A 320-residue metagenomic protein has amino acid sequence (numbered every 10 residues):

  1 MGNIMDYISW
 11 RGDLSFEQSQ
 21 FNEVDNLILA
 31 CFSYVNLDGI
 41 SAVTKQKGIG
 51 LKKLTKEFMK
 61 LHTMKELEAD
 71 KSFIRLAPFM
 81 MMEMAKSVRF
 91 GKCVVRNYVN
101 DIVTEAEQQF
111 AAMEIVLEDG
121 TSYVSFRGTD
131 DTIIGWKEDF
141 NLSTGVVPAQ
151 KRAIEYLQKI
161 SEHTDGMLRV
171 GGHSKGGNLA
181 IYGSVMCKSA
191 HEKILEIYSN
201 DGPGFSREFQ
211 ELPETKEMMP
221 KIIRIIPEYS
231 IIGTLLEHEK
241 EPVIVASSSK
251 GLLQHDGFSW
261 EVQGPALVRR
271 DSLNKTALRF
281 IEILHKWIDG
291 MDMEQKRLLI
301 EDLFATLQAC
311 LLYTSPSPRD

Functional and structural regions predicted by a protein language model:
M1-A69: N-terminal low-complexity, Ser/Thr- and acidic-residue-enriched intrinsically disordered segments
F32, L117, R127, P227-E228: Structured loops at beta-to-helix junctions and adjacent beta-edge loops in soluble globular domains
H62-R169, A190-I194: A conserved cap/lid and substrate-binding interface adjacent to the catalytic center of lipid-processing enzymes
D139-N141, P213-T215, E239-V243: Short secondary-structure boundary/capping segments
Q150-L235: Serine-dependent carboxylesterase/thioesterase catalytic core of lipase-like alpha/beta-hydrolase/SGNH enzymes
M219-L267: PRPP-dependent phosphoribosyltransferase catalytic core
Q254-L312: Long, charge-rich alpha-helical interaction segments
Y313-D320: Conserved small/polar residues in nucleotide/adenosyl-binding loops
